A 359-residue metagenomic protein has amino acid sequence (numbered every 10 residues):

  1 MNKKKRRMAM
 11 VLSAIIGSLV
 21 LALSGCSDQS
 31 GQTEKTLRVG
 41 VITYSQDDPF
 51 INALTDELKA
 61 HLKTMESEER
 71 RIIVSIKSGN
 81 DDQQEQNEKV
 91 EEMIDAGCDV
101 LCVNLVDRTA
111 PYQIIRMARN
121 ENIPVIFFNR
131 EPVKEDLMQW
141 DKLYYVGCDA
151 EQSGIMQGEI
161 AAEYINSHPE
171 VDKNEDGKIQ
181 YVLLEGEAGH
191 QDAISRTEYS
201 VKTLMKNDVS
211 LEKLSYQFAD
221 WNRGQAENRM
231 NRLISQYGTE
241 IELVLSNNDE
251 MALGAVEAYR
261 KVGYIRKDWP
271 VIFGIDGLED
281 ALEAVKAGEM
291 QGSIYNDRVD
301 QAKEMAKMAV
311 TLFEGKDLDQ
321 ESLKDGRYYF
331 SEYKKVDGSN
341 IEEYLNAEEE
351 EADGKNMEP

Functional and structural regions predicted by a protein language model:
A22-G25: C-terminal motif of bacterial Sec signal peptides marking the signal peptidase cleavage site
S27-Q29: Bacterial signal peptide processing site
Q32, Q86, Y145-D176, A226 (+2 more regions): Hydrophobic alpha-helical segments within soluble ligand-binding/sensing domains
K35, G177-A188, D192, T203 (+1 more regions): Hinge/cleft segment of the Venus flytrap/periplasmic-binding protein
G40-H61, M65, S75-E88, C98 (+4 more regions): Extracytoplasmic "Venus flytrap"
F50-M65, S153-Q157, Q191-S210, Q225 (+2 more regions): Short, solvent-exposed amphipathic alpha-helices that sit in or adjacent to ligand/effector-binding or catalytic
L58, V103-N120, V125, S200 (+1 more regions): Hydrophobic alpha-helical
I114-Q152, G177, L278-K286: Flexible loop/hinge segments that line or gate small-molecule binding clefts
